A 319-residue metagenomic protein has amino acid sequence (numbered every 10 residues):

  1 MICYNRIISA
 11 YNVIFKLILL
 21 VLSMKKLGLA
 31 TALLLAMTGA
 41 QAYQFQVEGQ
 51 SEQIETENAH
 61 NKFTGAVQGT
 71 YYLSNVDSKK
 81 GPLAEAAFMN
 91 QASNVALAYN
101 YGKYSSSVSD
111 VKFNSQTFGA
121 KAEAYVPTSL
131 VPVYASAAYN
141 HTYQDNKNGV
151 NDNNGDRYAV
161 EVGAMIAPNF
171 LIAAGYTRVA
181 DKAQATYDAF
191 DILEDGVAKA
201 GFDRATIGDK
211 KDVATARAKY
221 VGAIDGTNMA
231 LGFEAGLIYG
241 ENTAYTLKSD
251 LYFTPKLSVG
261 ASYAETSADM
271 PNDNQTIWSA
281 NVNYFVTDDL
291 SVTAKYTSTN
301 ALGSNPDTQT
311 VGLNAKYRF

Functional and structural regions predicted by a protein language model:
M1-Q46, N58, D77-K79, M89-A92: Cleavable N-terminal export/targeting peptides
Q41-D77, N90-S109, T117-F118: Short glycine/proline- and aromatic-enriched beta-strand/turn motifs that initiate or cap beta-hairpins
F45-V47, V76-K79, P127-A135, P168-A174 (+3 more regions): Repeated loop/turn-to-beta-strand initiation elements of outer-membrane beta-barrel proteins
S51-E55, Y71-N75, Y99-S105, V126 (+7 more regions): Transmembrane beta-strands of outer-membrane beta-barrel pores
N61-V67, K112-F118, N154-Y158, P168 (+5 more regions): Residues that define the transmembrane beta-barrel architecture of outer-membrane proteins
T64-V76, A216, Y284-F285, D307-F319: Outer-membrane beta-barrel "beta-signal"
E161-D269: Detector for outer-membrane/organellar transmembrane beta-barrel domains, recognizing the amphipathic beta-strand
G232-E234, T243-R318: Outer membrane beta-barrel transmembrane domains
